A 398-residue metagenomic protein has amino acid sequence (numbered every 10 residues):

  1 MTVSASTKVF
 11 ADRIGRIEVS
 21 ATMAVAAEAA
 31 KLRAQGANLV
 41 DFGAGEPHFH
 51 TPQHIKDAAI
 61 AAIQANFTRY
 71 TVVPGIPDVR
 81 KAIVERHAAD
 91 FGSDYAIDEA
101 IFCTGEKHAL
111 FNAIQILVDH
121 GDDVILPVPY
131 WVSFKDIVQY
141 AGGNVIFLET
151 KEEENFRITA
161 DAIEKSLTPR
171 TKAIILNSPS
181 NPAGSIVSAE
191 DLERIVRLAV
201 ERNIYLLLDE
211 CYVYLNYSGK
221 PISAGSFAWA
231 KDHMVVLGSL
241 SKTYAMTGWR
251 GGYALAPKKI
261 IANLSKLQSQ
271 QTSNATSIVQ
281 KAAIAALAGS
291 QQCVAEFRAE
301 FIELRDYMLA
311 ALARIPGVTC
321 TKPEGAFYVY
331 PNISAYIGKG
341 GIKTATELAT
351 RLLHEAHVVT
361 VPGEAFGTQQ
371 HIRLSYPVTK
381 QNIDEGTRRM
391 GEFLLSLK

Functional and structural regions predicted by a protein language model:
T2, E85, A89, K165 (+3 more regions): PLP-dependent enzyme catalytic core of the Aspartate aminotransferase-like
T2-G105, N112, A286-G289, S396-K398: N-terminal small-domain helix-loop-helix segment of the aminotransferase-like
V25, F42, A59, I83 (+15 more regions): Generic structural signal for small/hydrophobic residues in well-ordered secondary structure, especially within
L32-Q35, A141, E201-R202, I315 (+2 more regions): Helix C-cap/helix->beta junction micro-motif
I116-V138: Conserved PLP-anchoring active-site segment centered on the Schiff-base-forming lysine
T150-K220: Active-site phosphate-binding strand-loop segment of PLP-dependent enzymes
W229-I302, D306-A311, I315: Conserved core segment of the aminotransferase class I/II
I284, A299-L312, C320-Y336, Q370: Conserved glycine-rich beta-strand-loop-beta hairpin in the small C-terminal domain of fold type I
